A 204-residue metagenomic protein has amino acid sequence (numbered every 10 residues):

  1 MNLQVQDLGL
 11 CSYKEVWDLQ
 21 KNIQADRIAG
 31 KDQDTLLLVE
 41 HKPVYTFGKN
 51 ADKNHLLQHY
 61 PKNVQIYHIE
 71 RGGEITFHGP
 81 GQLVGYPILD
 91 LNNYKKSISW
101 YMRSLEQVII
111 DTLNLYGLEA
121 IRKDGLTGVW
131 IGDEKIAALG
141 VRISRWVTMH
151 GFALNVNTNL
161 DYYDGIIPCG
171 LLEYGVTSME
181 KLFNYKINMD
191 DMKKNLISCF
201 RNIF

Functional and structural regions predicted by a protein language model:
M1-I131, K135-I136, K186-I187: N-terminal lobe of the biotin/lipoate ligase/transferase fold
N50-L56, L139-V156, L160: Short, conserved beta-strand/beta-arch hydrophobic-aromatic motifs that form part of recognition grooves or interface
G85-P87, T127, L139-V141, F152-V156 (+1 more regions): A structural signal for short, well-ordered beta-strand segments
Q107, L113-N114, V129, N157 (+2 more regions): RNase H-like, Mg2+-dependent phosphodiesterase core, and more generally RNA phosphate-backbone-engaging helix-loop
A120-K123, H150, D161-I166: Short conserved catalytic/interaction loops centered on acidic-Pro-aromatic/His motifs
D161-F204: C-terminal accessory segment of soluble enzyme catalytic cores
